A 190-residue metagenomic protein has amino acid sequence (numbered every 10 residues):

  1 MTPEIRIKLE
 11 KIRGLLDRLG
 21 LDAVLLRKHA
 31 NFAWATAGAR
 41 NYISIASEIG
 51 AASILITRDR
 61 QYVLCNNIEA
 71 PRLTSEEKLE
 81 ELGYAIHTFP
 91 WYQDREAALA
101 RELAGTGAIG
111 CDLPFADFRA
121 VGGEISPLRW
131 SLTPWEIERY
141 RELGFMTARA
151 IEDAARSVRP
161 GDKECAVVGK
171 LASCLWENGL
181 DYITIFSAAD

Functional and structural regions predicted by a protein language model:
M1-E152, E164-C165: A composition/biophysics-driven feature that prefers long, compositionally simple stretches
T133-D190: Internal metal/ion-chelating core segments
